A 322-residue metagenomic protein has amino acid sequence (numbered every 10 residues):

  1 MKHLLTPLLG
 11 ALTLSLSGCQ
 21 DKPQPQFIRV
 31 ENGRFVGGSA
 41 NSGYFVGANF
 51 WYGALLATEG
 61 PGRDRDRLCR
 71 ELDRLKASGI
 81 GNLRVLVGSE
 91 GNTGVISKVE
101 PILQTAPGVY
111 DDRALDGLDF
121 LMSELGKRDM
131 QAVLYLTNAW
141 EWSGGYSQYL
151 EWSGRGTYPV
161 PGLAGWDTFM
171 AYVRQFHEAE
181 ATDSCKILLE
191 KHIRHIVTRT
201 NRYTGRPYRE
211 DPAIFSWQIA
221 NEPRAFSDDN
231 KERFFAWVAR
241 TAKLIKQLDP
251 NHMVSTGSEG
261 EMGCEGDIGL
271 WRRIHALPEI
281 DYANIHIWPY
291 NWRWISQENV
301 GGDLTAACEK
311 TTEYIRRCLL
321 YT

Functional and structural regions predicted by a protein language model:
M1-L9: Sec-dependent signal peptide recognition, specifically the positively charged N-region followed immediately by
L16-G18: C-terminal motif of bacterial Sec signal peptides marking the signal peptidase cleavage site
Q20-K22: Bacterial lipoprotein signal-peptidase II cleavage site
P25-I295, V300-C318: Active-site mouth of glycoside hydrolases
Y321-T322: Conserved small/polar residues in nucleotide/adenosyl-binding loops
